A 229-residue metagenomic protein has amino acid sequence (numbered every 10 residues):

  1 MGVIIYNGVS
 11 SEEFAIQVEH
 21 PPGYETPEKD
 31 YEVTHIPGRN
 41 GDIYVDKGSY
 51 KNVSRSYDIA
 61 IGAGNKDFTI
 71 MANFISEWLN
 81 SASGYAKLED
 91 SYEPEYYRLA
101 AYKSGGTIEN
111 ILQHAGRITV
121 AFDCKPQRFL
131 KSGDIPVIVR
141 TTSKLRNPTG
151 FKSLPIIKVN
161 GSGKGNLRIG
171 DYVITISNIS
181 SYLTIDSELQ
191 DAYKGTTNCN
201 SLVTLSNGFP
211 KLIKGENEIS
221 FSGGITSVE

Functional and structural regions predicted by a protein language model:
M1-G2, L79-Y85, V159-K164: A short, compositionally biased
M1-N52, P94-I108: Solvent-exposed edge beta-strands and adjacent loop segments that serve as assembly or binding interfaces
G2-N7, A86-L88, G165-R168, D191-K194: Short polybasic amphipathic segments
I5, A60-K103: Short, acidic/charged, Gly/Pro-enriched secondary-structure junctions
T26, K87-R128: Short beta-strand and beta-hairpin "edge-sheet" elements
D42-K66, H114-R128, N217: Oligomerization/assembly interface segments of phage tail-like spikes and tubes
S49-V53, N80-A82, L112-G116, T149-F151 (+1 more regions): Solvent-exposed loop and beta-edge segments used for protein-protein assembly and interaction
L130-E229: Intrinsically disordered, low-complexity segments enriched in serine, threonine, and glycine
